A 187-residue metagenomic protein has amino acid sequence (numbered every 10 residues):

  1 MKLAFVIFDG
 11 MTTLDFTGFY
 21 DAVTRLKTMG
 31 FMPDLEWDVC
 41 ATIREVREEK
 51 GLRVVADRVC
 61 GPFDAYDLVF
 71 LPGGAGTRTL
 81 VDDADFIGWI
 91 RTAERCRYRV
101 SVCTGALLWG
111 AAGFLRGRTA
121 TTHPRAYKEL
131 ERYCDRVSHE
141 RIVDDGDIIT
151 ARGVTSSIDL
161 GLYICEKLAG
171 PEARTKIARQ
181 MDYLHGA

Functional and structural regions predicted by a protein language model:
M1-R99, A106-A111, K128, Y133 (+2 more regions): Extended, subdomain-level signal for the structured scaffold at the beginning of enzyme domains
D83, S101-V102, T119, H123: Hydrophobic alpha-helical segments and helix-packing faces
G105, L115-R116: Extended, positively charged loop/linker patches that create polyanion-binding surfaces
R116-P124, V137-E140: Short hydrophobic/aromatic-enriched beta-strand-loop microsegments
V143-D144: Generic beta-strand structural signal
D147-R152: A short glycine-threonine-serine/GTX helix/turn-capping micro-motif
